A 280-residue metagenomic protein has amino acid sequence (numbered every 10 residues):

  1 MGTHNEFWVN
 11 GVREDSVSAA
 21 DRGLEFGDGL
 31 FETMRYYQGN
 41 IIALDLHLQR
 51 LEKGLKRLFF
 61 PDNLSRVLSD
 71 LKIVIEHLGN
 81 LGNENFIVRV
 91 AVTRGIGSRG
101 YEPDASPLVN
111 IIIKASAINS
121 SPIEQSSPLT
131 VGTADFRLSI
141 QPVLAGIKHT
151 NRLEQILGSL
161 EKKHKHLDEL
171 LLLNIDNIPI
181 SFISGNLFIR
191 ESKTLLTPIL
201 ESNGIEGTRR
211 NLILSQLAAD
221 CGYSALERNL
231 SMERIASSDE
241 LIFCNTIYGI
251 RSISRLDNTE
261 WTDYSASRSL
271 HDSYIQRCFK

Functional and structural regions predicted by a protein language model:
M1-E76, T93, S98, E102-K280: Helix-start/capping segments and mature chain N-termini
L81-V92, R99: Ordered, amphipathic secondary-structure segments that act as subunit-interaction surfaces in large macromolecular
